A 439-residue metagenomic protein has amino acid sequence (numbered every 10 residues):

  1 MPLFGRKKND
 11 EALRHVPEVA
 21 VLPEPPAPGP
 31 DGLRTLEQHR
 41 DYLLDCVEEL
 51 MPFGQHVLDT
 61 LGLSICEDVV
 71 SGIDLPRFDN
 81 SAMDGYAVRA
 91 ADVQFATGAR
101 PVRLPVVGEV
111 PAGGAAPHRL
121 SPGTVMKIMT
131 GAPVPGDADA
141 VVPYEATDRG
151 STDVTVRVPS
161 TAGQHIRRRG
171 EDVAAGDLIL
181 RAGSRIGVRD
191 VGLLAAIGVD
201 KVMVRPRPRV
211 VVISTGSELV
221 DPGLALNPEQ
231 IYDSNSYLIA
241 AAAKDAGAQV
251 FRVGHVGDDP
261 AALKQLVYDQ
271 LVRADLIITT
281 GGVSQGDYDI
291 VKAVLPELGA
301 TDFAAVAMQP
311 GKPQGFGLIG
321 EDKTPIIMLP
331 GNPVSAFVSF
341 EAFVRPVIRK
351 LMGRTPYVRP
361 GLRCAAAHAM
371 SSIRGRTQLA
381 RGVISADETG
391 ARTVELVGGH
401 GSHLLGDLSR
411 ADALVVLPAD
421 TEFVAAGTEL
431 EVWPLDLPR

Functional and structural regions predicted by a protein language model:
M1-E37, D200-L329, P333-S339: Helix-rich terminal scaffold detector
M1-T97, T355-R381: Short, low-complexity N-terminal leaders and the immediately following helix N-cap/first helix
L13-E37, Y86-G257, T393, G398 (+2 more regions): Short, glycine/charged-enriched hinge/interface segments at domain edges or termini
G32, L36-R40, F53, V57 (+16 more regions): Generic structural signal for well-ordered, non-membrane alpha-helical segments in soluble metabolic enzymes
D41-P52, C66, V70, E171 (+15 more regions): Generic secondary-structure signature for well-ordered alpha-helical cores
L43, G85, G176, V212 (+4 more regions): Residue-level signal for inorganic ion chemistry
V57-L58, E67, G113, V173 (+1 more regions): Flexible glycine/proline-rich
S81, S121, V142, V272 (+1 more regions): Structured loop/turn residues at beta-strand edges in well-structured enzyme cores
